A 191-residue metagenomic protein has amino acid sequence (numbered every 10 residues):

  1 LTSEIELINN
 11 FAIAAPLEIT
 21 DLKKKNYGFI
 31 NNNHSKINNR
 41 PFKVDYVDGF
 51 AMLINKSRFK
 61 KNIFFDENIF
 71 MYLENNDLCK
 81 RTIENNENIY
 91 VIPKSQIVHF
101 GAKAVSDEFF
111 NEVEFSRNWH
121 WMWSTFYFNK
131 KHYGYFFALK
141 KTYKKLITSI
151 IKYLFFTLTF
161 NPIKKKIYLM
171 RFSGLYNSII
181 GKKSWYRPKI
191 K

Functional and structural regions predicted by a protein language model:
L1-N68, N76: Acidic/His-rich active-site region of diverse nucleotide-sugar glycosyltransferases
R40-I54, D107-K145: Extended, non-globular alpha-helical segments
L53, Y72, V91: Short aromatic/basic micro-patch
K61-N62, R81, F100: Residues that scaffold the ATP/ADP-binding catalytic core of kinase and kinase-like folds
M71-K80, R117: Acidic donor-binding loop at a coil-to-helix junction in glycosyltransferase catalytic cores that engages
N88-E112, T125: Active-site donor/metal-binding and catalytic loop motifs of nucleotide-sugar-dependent glycosylation enzymes
S116-S124, Y135-K191: Non-catalytic, C-terminal membrane-associated alpha-helical segments of glycosyltransferases
